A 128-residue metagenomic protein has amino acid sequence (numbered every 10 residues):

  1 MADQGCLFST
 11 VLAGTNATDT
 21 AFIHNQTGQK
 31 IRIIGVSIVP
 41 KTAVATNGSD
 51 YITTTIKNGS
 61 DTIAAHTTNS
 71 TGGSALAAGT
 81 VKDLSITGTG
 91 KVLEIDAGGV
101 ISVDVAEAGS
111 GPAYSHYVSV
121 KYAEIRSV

Functional and structural regions predicted by a protein language model:
M1-V128: Surface-exposed, low-hydrophobicity beta-strand/loop segments enriched in small/polar/acidic residues
